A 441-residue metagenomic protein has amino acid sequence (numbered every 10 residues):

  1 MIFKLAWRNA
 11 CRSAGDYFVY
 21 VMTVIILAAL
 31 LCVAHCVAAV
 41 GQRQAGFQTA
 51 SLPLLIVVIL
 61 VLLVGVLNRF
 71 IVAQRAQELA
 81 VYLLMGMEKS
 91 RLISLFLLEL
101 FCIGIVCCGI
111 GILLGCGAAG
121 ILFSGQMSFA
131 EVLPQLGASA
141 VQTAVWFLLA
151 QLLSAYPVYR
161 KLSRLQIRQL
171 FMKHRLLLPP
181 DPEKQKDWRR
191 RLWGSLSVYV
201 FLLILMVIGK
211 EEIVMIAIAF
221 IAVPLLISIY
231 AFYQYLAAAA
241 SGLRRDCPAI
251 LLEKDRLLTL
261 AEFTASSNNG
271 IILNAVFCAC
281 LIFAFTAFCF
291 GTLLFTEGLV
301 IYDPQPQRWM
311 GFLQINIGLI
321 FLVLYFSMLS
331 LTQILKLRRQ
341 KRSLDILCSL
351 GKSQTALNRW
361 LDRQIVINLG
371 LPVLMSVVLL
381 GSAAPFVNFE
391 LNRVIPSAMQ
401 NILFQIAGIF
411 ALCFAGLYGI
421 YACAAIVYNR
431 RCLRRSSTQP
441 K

Functional and structural regions predicted by a protein language model:
M1-V61, L299-Q314, L391-A398: Membrane transport/envelope proteins' first extracytoplasmic loop
F3-W7, S94, L98, L252 (+5 more regions): Alpha-helical membrane-protein architecture signal
G15-V33, Q142-P157, P179-L299, G311 (+3 more regions): Alpha-helical transmembrane segments, especially those used as permease/efflux helices and single-pass anchors
I26, L30-V33, E99-F123, F321 (+1 more regions): Hydrophobic alpha-helical transmembrane segments that constitute the membrane-spanning cores of multi-pass membrane
A34-H35, I56-A80, L92, A231 (+1 more regions): A hydrophobic alpha-helix feature that marks transmembrane segments and, especially, their cytosolic C-terminal ends
A39-R43, I112-S139, L203-I216, L293 (+1 more regions): Short helix-loop junctions at transmembrane helix boundaries
L165-P180, R430-K441: Short cytosolic juxtamembrane segments of multi-pass membrane proteins
